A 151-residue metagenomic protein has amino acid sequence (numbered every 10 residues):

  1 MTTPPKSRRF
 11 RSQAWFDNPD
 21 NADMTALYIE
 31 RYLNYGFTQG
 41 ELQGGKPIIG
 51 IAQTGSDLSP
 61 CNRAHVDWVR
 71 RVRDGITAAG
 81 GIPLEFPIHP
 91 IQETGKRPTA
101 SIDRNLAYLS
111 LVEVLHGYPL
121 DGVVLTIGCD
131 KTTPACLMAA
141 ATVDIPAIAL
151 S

Functional and structural regions predicted by a protein language model:
M1-S151: Metallocofactor- and cofactor-centric catalytic cores in central/energy metabolism, strongly enriched
